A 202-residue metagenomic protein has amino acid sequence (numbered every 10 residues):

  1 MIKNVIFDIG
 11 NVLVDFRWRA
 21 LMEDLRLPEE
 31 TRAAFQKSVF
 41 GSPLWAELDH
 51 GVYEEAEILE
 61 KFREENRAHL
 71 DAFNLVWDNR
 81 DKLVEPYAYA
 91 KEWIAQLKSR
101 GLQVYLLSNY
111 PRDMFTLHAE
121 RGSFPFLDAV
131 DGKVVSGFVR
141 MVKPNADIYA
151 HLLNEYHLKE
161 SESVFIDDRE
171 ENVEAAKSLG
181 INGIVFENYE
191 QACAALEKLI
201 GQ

Functional and structural regions predicted by a protein language model:
M1-F40, S178: Active-site neighborhood of HAD-like aspartate-dependent phosphohydrolases
M1-K3, P111-R112, L117-Q202: Asp-based, Mg2+/Mn2+-dependent phosphohydrolase catalytic module
D8-N11, G51, L106, K133 (+1 more regions): Generic structural signal for small/hydrophobic residues in well-ordered secondary structure, especially within
A20, P43, E57, K61 (+5 more regions): Alpha-helical elements of Rossmann-like donor-binding domains used by nucleotide-donor carbohydrate transfer enzymes
F35, L44-L48, I94: Generic hydrophobic alpha-helical segments
W45-L75: A metal-dependent, Asp-based hydrolase signature
A56, N74-Y105, A146: Short, acidic loop-to-helix structural element flanking the phosphoryl-transfer center in phosphate-processing enzymes
Y105-P111: Structured, non-catalytic alpha/beta "coupling" segments that mediate domain-domain communication and provide generic
